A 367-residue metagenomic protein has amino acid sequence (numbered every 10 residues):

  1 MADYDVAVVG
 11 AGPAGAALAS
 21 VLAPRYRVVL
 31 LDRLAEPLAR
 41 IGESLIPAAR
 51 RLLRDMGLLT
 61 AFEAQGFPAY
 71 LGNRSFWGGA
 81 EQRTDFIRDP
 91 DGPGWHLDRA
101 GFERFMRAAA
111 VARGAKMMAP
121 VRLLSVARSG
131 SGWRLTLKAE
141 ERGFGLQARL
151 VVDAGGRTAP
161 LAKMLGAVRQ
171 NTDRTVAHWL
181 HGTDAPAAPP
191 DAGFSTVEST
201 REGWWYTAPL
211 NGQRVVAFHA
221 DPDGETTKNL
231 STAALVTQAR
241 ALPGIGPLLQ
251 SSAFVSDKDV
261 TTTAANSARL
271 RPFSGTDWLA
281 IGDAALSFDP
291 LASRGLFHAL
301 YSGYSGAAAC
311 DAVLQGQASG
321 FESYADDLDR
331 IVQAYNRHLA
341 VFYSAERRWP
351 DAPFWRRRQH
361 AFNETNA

Functional and structural regions predicted by a protein language model:
M1-G12: Beta1/beta-strand and adjacent pyrophosphate-binding region of the FAD-binding site in flavoprotein oxidoreductases
G15: N-terminal Rossmann-fold NAD(P) dinucleotide-binding loop
A23-I41: Glycine-rich FAD pyrophosphate-binding loop
A39-R74: N-terminal FAD cofactor-binding segment of flavoenzymes
R88-A108, T226-L230: Short beta-strand to alpha-helix junction loop
A109-P247: Predominantly flavin-linked oxidoreductase catalytic cores and closely associated redox partners
G224-A307, A318-E322: FAD/FMN-dependent oxidoreductases across multiple families
A308-A367: C-terminal helical "tail/cap" subdomain of flavin- and related membrane-associated enzymes
